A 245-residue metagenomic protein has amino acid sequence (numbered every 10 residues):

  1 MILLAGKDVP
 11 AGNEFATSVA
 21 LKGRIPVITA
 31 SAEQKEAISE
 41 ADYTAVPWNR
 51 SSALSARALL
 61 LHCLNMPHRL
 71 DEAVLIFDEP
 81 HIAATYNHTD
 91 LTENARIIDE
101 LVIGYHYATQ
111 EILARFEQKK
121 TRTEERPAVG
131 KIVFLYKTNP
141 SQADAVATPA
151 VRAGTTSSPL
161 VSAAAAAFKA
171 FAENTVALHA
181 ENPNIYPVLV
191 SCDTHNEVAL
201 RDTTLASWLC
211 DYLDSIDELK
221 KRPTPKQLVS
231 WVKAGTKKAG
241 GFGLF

Functional and structural regions predicted by a protein language model:
M1-S31: Canonical Rossmann dinucleotide-binding motif of NAD(H)/NADP(H)-dependent dehydrogenases/reductases, specifically
A5-F15, I76-E181, S191-V198: Catalytic loop of short-chain dehydrogenase/reductase
G23, P67-D71, V129: A general structural motif
I25-P26, K131, Y186: Residues at the starts of beta-strands that form the adenosine-phosphate
A30, P47, L189-S191: Residue-level recognition of beta-strand->loop/alpha-helix junctions
E33, I38-L59: Rossmann-fold cofactor-recognition segment
I38, L54-E93, E218-R222: A glycine-rich helix->loop->beta "capping" turn within Rossmann-like NAD(P)(H)-dependent oxidoreductase domains
A166, A177-F245: C-terminal helical subdomain
